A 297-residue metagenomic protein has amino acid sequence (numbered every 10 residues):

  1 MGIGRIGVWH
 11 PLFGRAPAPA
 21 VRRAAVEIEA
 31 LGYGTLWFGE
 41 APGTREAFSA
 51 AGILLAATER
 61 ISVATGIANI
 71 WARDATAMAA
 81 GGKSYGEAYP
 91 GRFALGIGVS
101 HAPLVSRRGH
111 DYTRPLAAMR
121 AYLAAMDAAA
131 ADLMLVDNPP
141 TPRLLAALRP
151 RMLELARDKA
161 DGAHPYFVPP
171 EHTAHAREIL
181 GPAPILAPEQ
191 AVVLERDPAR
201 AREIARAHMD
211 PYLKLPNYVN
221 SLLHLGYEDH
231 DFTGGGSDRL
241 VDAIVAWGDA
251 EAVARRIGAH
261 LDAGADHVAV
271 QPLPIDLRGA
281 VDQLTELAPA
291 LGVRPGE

Functional and structural regions predicted by a protein language model:
M1-E297: Active-site-adjacent structural elements that line small-molecule/cofactor binding pockets in enzymes
